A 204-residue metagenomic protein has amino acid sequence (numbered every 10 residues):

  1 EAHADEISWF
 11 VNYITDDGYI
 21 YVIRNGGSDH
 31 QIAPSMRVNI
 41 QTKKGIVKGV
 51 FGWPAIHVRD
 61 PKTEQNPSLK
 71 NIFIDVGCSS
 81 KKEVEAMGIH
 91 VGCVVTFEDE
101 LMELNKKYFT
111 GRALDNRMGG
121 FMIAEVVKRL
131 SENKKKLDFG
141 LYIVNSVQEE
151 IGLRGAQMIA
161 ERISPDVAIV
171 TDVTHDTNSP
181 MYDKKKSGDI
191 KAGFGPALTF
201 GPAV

Functional and structural regions predicted by a protein language model:
E1-V204: N-terminal hydrophobic/helix-forming segments and targeting peptides
